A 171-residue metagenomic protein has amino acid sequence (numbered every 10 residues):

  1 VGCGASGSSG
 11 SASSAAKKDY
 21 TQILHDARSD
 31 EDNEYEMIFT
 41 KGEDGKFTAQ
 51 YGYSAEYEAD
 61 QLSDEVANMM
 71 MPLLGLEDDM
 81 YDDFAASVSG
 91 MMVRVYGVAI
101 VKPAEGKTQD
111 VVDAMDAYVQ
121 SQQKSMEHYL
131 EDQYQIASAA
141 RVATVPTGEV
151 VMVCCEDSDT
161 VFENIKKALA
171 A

Functional and structural regions predicted by a protein language model:
V1-A5: C-terminal motif of bacterial Sec signal peptides marking the signal peptidase cleavage site
G7-A15: N-terminal hydrophobic targeting segments that direct proteins to the cell envelope
A15-M71: Early exported N-terminus immediately downstream of N-terminal targeting peptides
K17, T21-L24, V98, T108 (+3 more regions): Extracytoplasmic/secreted envelope proteins and their assembly/folding machinery, especially bacterial periplasmic
S29-D32, G106, D116-Q120, A170: Sec-exported extracytoplasmic/periplasmic mature domains
K46-Y96, D110-V111, S138-A140: Short, compositionally biased low-complexity segments enriched in polar/charged residues
G90-M91, I100-K102, Q133-A171: A short, solvent-exposed beta-edge/loop patch
T108-T147: Short Gly/Thr-rich strand-loop-strand
